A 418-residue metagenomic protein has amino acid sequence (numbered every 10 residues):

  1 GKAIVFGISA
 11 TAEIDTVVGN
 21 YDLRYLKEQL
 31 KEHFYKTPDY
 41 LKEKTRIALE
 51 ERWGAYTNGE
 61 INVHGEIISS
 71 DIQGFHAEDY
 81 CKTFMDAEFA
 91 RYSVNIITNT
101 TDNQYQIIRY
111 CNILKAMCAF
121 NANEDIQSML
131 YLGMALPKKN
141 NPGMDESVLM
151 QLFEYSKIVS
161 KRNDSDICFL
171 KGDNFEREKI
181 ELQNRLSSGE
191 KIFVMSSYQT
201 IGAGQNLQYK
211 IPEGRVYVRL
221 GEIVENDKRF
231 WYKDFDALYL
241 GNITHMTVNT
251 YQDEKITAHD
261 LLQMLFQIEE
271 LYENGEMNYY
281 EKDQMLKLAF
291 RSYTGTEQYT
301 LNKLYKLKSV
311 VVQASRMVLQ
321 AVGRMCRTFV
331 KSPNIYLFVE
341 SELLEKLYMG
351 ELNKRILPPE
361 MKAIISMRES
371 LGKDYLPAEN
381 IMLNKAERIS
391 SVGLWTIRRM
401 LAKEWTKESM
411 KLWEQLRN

Functional and structural regions predicted by a protein language model:
G1-M129, L136: Interdomain helical connector at the RecA1-RecA2 junction of SF1/SF2 helicase-like NTPases
D15-V18, G65, N140-N141, A203-Q205 (+2 more regions): Short helix/loop capping segments that flank catalytic or ligand/cofactor-binding pockets
V18-K31, P142-F153, Y209-E213, D253-L262 (+1 more regions): Short secondary-structure boundary/capping segments
E43-F75, D79, P137, T257-G275 (+2 more regions): Long, charged low-complexity terminal regions
T100-M117, G143-Y155, E176-I180, E213-V224 (+3 more regions): Well-ordered, non-membrane alpha-helical segments in soluble/globular domains
K115-A116, M129-F169, I211: Conserved helicase motor "Helicase C" RecA-like lobe of SF1/SF2 P-loop NTPases
N123, N140-L149, S332-N418: The feature captures the C-terminal accessory region of ATP-dependent helicases and related nucleic-acid translocases
I158-S341: Conserved RecA-like P-loop NTPase helicase motor core
